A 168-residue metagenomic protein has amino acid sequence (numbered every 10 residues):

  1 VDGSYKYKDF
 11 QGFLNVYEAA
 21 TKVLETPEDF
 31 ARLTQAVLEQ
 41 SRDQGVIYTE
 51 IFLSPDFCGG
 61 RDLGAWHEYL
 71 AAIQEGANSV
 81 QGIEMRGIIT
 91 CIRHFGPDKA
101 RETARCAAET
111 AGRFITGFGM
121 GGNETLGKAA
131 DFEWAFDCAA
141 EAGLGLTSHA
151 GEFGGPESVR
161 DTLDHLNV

Functional and structural regions predicted by a protein language model:
V1-L144, F153-S158, L163-H165: Metal-cofactor-binding active-site regions of metalloenzymes
H149: Active-site glycine-centered loops adjacent to acidic/histidine catalytic or metal-binding residues that shape
